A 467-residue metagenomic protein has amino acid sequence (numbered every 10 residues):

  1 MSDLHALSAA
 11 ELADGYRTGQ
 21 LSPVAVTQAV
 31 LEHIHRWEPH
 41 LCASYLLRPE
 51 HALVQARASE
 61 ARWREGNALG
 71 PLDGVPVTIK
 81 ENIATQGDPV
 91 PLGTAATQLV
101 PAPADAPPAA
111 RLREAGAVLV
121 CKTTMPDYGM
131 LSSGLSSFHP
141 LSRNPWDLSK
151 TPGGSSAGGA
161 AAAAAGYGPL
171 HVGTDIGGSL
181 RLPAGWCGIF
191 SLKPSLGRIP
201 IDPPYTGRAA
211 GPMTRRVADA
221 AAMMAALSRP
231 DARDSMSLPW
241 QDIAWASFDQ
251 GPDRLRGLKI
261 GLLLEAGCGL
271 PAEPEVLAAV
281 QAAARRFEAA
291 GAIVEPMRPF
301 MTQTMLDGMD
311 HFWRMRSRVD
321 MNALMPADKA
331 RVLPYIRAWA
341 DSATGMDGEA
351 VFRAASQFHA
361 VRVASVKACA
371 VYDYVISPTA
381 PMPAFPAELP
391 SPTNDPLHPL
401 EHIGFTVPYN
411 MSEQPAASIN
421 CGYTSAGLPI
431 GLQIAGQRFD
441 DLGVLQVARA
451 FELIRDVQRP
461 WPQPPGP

Functional and structural regions predicted by a protein language model:
M1-Q55, A289-G291, T344, P460-P467: An N-terminal boundary/leader segment
P23-Q28, R57, W245-F248, A272-R298 (+4 more regions): Acyltransferase
A52, R62-S137: Acidic/His- and Gly-rich active-site-bordering loop/insert found across diverse amide/peptide-bond hydrolases
L72-L92, R254-L264, F312-V366, P415-P429: Short helix-loop capping/hinge segments that flank enzyme active sites or metal/cofactor-binding pockets
A95, L99, M236-P239, D307-G308 (+3 more regions): Short, surface-exposed loop/helix-turn segments at secondary-structure junctions that function as lids/hinges flanking
A104-D231, N410-Q433: Short glycine/serine-rich loop segments
F190-A278, M301, R455-P467: A short helix-breaking turn/cap at a secondary-structure junction
